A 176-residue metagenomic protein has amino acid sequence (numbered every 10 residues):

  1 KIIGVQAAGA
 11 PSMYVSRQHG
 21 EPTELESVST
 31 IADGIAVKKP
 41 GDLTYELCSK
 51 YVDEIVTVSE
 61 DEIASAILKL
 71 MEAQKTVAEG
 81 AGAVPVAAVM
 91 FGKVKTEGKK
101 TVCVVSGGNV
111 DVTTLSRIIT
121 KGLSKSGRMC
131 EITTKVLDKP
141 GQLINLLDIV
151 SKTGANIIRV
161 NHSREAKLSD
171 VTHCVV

Functional and structural regions predicted by a protein language model:
K1-Y51, M90-G92, T96-L137: Glycine-rich phosphate/pyrophosphate-binding loop at beta-loop-alpha junctions
A10, I63, N109-V110, E165-L168: Surface-exposed, flexible loop/turn segments at secondary-structure boundaries
Y14, E60-D61, G80-A81, N156-S163: Flexible, glycine/charged-enriched surface loops at secondary-structure junctions
Y14, I67, S169-D170: Short Asp/Glu-rich motifs
Q18-H19, E72-A73, H173-V176: Short low-complexity, flexible loop/linker segments enriched in glycine and/or proline with clustered acidic
G41-K99: Active-site-adjacent helical/loop segments in soluble small-molecule enzymes
V112-V176: A conserved regulatory-domain signal marking ACT and ACT-like small-molecule sensing domains and adjacent regulatory
